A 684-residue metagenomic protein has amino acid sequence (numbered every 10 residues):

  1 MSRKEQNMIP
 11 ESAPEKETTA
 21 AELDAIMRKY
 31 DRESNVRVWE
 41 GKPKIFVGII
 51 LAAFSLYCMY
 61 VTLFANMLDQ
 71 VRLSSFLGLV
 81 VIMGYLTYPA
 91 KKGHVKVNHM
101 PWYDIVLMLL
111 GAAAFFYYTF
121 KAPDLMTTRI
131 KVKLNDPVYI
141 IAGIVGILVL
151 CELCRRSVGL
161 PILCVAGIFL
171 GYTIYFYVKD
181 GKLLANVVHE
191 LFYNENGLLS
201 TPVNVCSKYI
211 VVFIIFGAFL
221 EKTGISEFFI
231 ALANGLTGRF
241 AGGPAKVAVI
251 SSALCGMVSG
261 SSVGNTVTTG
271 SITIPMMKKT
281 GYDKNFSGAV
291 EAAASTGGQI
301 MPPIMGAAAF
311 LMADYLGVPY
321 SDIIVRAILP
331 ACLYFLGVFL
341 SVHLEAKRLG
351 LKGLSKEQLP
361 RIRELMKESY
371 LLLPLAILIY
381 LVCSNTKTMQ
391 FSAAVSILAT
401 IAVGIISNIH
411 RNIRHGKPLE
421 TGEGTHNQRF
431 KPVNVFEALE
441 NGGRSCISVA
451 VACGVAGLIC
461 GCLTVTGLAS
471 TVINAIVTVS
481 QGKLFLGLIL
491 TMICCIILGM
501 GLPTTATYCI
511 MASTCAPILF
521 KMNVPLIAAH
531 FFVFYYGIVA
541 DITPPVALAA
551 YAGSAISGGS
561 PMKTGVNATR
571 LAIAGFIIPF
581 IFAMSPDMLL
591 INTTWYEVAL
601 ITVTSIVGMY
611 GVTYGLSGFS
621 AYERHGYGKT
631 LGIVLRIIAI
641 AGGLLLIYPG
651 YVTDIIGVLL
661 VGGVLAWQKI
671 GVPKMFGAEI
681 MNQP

Functional and structural regions predicted by a protein language model:
M1-K133, I140-I144: Conserved, well-structured core domains of diverse proteins
E5-V47, A52, V325-S445, L548-G643 (+1 more regions): Long, contiguous bundles of hydrophobic transmembrane helices that form the permeation core of multi-pass
V36, V61-N66, T87-N98, V145-L160 (+2 more regions): Membrane-water interface regions at transmembrane-helix termini and the short interhelical loops of multi-pass membrane
V47-L51, V71-Y85, Y103-A112, I141-V149 (+11 more regions): Hydrophobic mid-bilayer segments of alpha-helices in multi-pass membrane transport proteins, especially secondary
A113, L148, E152, R156-S157 (+9 more regions): Core transmembrane alpha-helical segments of multi-pass membrane transporters/permeases
D136-I141, N196-Y209, G235-V249, T280-F286 (+5 more regions): Membrane-interfacial loop-to-helix junctions in multi-pass transporters
R155, G217-E221, S252-S261, A293-Q299 (+5 more regions): Transmembrane alpha-helix interface/packing and boundary motifs in multi-pass membrane proteins, characterized by
I230-G298, I304, A308-L311, G317 (+2 more regions): Hydrophobic transmembrane alpha-helices that form the pore/transport pathway of multi-pass ion and small-solute
